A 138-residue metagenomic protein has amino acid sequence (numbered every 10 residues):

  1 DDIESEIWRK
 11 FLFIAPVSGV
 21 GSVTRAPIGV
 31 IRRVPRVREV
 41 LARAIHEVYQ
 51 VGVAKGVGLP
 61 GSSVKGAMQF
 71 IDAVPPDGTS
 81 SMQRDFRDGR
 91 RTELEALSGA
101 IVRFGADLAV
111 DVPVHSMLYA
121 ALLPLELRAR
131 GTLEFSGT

Functional and structural regions predicted by a protein language model:
D1: Conserved anion/nucleotide-ligand pocket segment
E4-R32, R36-Y49, P75-P76: Active-site-proximal catalytic alpha-helix in oxidoreductases
V17, R38-T138: NAD(P)-dependent Rossmann-like dehydrogenase/reductase catalytic/cofactor-binding core
